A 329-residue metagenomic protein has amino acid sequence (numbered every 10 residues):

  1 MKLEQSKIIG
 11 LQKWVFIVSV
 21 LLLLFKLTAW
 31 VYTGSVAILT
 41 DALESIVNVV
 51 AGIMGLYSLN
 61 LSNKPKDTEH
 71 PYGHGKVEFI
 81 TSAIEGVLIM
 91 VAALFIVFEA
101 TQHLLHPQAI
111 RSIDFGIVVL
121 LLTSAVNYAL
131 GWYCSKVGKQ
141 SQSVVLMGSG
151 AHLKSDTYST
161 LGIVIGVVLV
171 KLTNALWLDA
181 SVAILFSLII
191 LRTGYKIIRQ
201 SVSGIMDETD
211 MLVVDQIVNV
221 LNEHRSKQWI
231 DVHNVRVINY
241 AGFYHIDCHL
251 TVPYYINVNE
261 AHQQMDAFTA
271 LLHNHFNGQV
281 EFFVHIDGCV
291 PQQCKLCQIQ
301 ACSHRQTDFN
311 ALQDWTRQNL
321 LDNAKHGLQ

Functional and structural regions predicted by a protein language model:
M1-Q12, I197-Q329: Peripheral (non-transmembrane) domains and long loops of multi-pass membrane proteins
M1-Q216, L320-H326: Alpha-helical transmembrane cores and adjacent cytosolic helix/loop segments of polytopic membrane transporters
